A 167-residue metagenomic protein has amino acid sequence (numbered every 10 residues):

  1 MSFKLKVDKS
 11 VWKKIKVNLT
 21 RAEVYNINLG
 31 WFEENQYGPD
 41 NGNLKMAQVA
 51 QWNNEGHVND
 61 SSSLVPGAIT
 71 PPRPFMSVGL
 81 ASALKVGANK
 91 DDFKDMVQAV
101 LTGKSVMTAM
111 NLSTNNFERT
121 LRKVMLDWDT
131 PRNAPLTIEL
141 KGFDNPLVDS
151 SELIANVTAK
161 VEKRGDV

Functional and structural regions predicted by a protein language model:
M1-V167: Short, Lys/Arg-rich flexible segments
